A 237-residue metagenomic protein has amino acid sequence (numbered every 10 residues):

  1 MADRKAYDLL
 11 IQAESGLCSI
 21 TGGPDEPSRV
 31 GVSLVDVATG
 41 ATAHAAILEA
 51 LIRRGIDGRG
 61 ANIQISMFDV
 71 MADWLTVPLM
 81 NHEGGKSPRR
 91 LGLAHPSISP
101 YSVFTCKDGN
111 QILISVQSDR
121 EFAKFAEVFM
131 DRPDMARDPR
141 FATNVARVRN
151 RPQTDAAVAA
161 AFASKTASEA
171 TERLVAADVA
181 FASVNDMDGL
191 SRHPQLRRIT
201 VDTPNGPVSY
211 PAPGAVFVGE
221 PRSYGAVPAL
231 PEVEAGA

Functional and structural regions predicted by a protein language model:
M1-V116, A123: Active-site-adjacent "lid/gating" segments in soluble enzymes
N81-R89, H193-T203: Short, surface-exposed loop/helix-turn segments at secondary-structure junctions that function as lids/hinges flanking
L91-P96, S102-V103, R149, N205-V208 (+1 more regions): Short Gly/Pro-enriched turn/cap motifs at secondary-structure boundaries
P100-A177, F181: Aromatic-enriched alpha-helical interface/lid elements that frame and gate functional surfaces
G109, D119, G189, A215 (+1 more regions): Short, glycine-/Ser/Thr-/acidic-enriched flexible segments
V175-R197: Conserved PLP cofactor-binding pocket of PLP-dependent enzymes
V201-A237: Flexible, small-/acidic-enriched active-site or ligand-binding loops
